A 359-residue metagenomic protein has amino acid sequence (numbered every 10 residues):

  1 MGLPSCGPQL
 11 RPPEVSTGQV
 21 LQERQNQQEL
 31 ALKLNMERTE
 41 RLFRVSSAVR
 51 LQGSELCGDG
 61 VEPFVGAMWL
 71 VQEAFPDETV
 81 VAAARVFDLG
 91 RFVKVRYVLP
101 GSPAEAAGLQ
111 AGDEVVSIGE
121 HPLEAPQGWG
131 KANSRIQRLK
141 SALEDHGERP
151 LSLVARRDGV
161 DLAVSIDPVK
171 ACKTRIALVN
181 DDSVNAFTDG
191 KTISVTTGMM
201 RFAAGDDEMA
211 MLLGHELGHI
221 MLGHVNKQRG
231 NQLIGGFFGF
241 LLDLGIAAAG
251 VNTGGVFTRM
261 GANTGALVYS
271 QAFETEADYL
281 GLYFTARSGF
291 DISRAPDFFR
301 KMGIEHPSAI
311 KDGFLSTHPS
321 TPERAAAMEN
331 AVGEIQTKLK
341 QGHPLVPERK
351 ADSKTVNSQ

Functional and structural regions predicted by a protein language model:
M1-P4: Sec-dependent bacterial lipoprotein signal peptides
C6-F75, T79-F87, K140-E148, S152-S183 (+4 more regions): C-terminal capping/extension segments of zinc metalloprotease domains
A74-E124: PDZ/PDZ-like domain segments forming the peptide/carboxylate-binding groove, activating on the N-terminal beta-strands
P103, S194-M211, L267: Short pre-active-site segment immediately N-terminal to the catalytic Zn-binding motif
S117-S152, S308: PDZ domains, with a preference for the canonical peptide-binding region formed by the helix
A177-T197: Juxtacatalytic substrate-recognition/specificity segment
M199, A204-E208, L217-I234, F290: Catalytic Zn2+-binding segment of zinc metalloproteases
L233-A249, T253-G265: Membrane-active amphipathic alpha-helices enriched in small hydrophobic residues
